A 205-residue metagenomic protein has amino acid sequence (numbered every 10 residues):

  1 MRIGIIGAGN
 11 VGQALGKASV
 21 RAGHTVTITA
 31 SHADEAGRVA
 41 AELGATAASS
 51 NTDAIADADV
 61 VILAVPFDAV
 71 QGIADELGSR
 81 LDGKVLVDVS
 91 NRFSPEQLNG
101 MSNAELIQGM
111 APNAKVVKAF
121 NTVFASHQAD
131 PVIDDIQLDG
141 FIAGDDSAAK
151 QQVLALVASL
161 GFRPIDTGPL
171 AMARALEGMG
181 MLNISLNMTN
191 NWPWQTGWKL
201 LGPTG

Functional and structural regions predicted by a protein language model:
M1-E42: NAD(P)+-binding Rossmann beta1-loop-alpha1 motif at the extreme N-terminus of oxidoreductases
A14, A18, M110, L156: Rossmann-fold NAD(P)-dependent oxidoreductase module
G37, D57, G83, N113-V116: A glycine-biased structural micro-motif
A45, N51-V85, V89-R92: Rossmann-like NAD(P)-binding element
A48-S49, K115-N121, I165-T167: General beta-strand structural signal in soluble alpha/beta enzymes
S90-I133: Rossmann-fold NAD(P)-binding glycine/threonine-rich loop
D139-G205: Active-site-lining helix/loop region of Rossmann-like oxidoreductase modules
